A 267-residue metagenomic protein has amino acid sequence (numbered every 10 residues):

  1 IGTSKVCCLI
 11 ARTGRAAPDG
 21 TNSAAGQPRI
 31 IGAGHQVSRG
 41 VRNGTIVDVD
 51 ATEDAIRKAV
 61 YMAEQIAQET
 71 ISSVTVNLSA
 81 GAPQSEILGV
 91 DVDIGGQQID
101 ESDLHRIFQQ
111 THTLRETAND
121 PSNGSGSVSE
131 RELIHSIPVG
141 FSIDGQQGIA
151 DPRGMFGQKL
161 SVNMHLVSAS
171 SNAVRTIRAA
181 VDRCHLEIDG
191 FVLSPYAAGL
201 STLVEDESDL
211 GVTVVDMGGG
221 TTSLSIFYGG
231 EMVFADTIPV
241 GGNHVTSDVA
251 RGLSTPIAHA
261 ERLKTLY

Functional and structural regions predicted by a protein language model:
I1-T213, E231-V233, P256-Y267: Nucleotide/phosphate-binding catalytic cleft detector across ATP-hydrolyzing and phosphate-transferring enzymes
M164, L210-G252: Glycine-rich phosphate-binding loop of actin/hexokinase-like ATP-binding domains
